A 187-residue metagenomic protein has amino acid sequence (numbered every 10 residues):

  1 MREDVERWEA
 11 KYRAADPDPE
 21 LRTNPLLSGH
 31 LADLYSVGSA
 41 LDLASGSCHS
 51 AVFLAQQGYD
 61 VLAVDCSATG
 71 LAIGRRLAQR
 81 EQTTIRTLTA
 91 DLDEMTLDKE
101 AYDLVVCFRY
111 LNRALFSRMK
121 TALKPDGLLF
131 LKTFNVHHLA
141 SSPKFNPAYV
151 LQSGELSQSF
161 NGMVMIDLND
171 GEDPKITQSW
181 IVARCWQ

Functional and structural regions predicted by a protein language model:
M1-Y35: Conserved class I S-adenosyl-L-methionine
G38-G46: Conserved class I S-adenosyl-L-methionine
S67-T69: Conserved SAM/SAH-binding beta-strand->alpha-helix loop
G74-R75: Conserved SAM-binding loop
E81-L92: Conserved SAM-binding strand-loop segment of SAM-dependent methyltransferases
L97-L104: A short acidic, Gly/Pro-enriched loop at the edge of an enzyme's catalytic core that lines a small-molecule cofactor
G127-F134: Conserved beta-strand signature within the Rossmann-like core of class I S-adenosyl-L-methionine
G171-Q187: Core SAM-dependent methyltransferase catalytic element
